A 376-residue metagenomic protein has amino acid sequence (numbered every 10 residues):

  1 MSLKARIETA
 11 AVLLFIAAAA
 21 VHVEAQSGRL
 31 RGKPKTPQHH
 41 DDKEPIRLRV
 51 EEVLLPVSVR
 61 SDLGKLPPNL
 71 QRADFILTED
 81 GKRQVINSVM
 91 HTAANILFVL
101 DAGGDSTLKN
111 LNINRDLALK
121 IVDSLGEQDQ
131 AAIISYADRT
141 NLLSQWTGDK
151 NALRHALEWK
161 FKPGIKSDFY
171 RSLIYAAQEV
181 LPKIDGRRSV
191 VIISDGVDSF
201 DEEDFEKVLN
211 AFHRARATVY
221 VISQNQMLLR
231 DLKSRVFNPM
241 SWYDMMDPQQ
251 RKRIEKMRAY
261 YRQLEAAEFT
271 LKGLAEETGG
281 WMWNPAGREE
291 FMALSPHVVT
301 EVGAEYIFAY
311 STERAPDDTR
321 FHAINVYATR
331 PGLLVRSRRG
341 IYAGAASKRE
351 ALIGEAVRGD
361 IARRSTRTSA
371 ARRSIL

Functional and structural regions predicted by a protein language model:
M1-A11: Bacterial N-terminal signal peptides that target proteins for export
K4, L14-F15, R31, I353: Compositionally biased amphipathic helical and low-complexity segments enriched in hydrophobic
A10-A19: Bacterial N-terminal signal peptides
E24-L376: Scaffold/interface architecture of coatomer-like assemblies
